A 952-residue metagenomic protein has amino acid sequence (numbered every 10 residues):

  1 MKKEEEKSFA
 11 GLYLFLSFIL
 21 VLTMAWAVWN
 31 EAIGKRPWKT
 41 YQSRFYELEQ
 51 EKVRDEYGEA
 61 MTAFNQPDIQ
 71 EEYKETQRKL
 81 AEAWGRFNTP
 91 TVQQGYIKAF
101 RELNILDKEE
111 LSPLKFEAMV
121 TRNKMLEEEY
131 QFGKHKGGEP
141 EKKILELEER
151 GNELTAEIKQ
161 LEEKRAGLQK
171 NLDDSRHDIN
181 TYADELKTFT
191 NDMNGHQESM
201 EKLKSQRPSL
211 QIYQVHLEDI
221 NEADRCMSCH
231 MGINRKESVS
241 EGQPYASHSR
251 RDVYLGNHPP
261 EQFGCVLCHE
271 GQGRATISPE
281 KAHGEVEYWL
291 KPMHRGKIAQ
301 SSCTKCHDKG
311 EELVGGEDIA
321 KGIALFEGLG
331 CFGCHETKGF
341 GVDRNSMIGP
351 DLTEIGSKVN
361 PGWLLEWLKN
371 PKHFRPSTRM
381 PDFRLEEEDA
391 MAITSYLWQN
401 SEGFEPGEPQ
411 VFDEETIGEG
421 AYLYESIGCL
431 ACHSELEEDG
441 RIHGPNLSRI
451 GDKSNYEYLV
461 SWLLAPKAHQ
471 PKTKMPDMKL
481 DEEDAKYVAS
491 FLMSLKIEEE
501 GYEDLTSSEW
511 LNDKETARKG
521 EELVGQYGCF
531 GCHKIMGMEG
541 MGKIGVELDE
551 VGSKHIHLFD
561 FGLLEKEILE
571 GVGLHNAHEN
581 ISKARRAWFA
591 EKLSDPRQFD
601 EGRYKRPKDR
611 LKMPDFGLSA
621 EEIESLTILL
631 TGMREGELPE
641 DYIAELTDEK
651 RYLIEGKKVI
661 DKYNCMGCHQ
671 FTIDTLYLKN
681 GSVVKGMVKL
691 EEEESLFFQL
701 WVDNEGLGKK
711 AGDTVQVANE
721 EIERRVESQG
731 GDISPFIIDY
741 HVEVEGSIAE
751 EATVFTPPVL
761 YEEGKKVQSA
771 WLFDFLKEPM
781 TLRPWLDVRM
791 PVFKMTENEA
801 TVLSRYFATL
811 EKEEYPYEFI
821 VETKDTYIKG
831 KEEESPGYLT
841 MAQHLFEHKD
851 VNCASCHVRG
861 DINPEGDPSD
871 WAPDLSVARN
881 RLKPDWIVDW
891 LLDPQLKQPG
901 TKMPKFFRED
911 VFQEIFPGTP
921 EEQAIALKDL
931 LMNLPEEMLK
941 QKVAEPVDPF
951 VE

Functional and structural regions predicted by a protein language model:
M1-T23, A27-G34: N-terminal positive-inside, membrane-proximal cytosolic segments immediately preceding the first
W26-Q42, M633, E814: Juxtamembrane/interface segments at transmembrane-helix termini
K35-D68, Q77-L80, W84-F87, T91 (+25 more regions): Sequence context of c-type cytochrome heme-c attachment sites
M200-N221, H248-H258, Y288-R295, H307-F326 (+10 more regions): Electrostatic cytochrome c docking/interface patches
I220-R225, P259-G264, A299-Q300, E327-G330 (+5 more regions): Short metal-coordination and nucleic-acid-contact micro-motifs, chiefly zinc-binding Cys/His arrays
S228-C229, L267, K305, G333 (+5 more regions): Short, cysteine/histidine-rich loop/knuckle motifs that typically chelate Zn2+
M231, E270, D308, E336 (+4 more regions): Short Cys/His-rich local motifs and their 1-3 flanking residues in nucleic-acid-associated proteins and small
R250-K305, G310-E317, A324, G328-E402 (+4 more regions): Extracytoplasmic electron-transfer domains, predominantly the class I c-type cytochrome c fold
